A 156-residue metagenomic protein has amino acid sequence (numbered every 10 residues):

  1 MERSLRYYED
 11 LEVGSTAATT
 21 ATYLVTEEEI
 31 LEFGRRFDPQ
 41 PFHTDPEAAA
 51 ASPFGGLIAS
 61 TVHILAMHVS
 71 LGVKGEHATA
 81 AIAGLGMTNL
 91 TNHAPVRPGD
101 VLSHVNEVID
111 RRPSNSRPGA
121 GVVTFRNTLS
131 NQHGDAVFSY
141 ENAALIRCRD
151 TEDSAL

Functional and structural regions predicted by a protein language model:
M1-G86, R149-L156: Hot-dog-fold acyl-thioester-processing enzymes
E2-V13, N92-V101, V105-L156: HotDog/MaoC-like acyl-thioester-processing domains
